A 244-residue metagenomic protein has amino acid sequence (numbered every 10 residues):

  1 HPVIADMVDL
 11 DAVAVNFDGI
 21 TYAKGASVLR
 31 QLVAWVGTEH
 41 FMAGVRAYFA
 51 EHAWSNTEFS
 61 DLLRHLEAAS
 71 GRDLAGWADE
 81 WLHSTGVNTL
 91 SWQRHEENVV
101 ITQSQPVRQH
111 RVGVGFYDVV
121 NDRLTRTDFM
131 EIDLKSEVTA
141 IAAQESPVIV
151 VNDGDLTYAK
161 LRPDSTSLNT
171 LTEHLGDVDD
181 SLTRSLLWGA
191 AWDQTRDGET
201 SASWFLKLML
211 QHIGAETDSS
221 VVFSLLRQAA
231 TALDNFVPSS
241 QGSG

Functional and structural regions predicted by a protein language model:
V3-L10, D18-I20, G25-A34, E39-A43 (+1 more regions): Non-catalytic accessory/interaction domains
